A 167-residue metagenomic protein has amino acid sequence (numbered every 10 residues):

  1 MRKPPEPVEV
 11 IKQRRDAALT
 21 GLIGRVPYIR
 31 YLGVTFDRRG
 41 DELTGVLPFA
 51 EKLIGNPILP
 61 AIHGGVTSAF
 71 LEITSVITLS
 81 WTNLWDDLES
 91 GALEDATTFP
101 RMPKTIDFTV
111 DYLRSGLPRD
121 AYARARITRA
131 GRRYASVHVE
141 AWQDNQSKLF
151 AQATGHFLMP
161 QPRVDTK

Functional and structural regions predicted by a protein language model:
M1-K167: Terminal targeting signals and extreme-terminal segments of soluble enzymes
